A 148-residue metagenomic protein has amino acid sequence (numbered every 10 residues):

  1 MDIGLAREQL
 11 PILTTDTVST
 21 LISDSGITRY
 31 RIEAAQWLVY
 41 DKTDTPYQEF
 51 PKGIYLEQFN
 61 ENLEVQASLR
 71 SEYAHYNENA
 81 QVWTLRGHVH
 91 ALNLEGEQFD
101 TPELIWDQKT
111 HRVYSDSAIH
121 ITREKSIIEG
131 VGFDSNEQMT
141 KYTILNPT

Functional and structural regions predicted by a protein language model:
M1-T148: Mature-chain termini and adjacent capping regions
